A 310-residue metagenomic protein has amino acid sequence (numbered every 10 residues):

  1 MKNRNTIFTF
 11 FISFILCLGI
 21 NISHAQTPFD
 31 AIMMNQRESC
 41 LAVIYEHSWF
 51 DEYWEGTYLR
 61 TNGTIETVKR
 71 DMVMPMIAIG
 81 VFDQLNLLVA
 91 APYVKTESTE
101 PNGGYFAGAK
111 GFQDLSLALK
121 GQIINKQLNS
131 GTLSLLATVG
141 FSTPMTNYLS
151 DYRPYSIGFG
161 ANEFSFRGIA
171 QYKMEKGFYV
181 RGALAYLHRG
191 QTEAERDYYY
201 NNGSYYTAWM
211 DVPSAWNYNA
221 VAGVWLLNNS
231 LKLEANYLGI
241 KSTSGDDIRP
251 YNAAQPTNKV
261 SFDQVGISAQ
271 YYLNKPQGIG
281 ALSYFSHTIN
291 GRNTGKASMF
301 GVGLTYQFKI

Functional and structural regions predicted by a protein language model:
F29-R37, Q84, N125-S134, K176-G177 (+4 more regions): Short loop/turn motifs that connect adjacent beta-strands in outer-membrane beta-barrel proteins
R37-S39, Y45-W49, I157-R249: Detector for outer-membrane/organellar transmembrane beta-barrel domains, recognizing the amphipathic beta-strand
V43-Y45, P75-I79, V89, L117-G121 (+8 more regions): Residues on the lipid-exposed face of transmembrane beta-strands in outer-membrane beta-barrel proteins
Y45-D51, A91-E97, I123, F141-N147 (+5 more regions): Transmembrane beta-strands of outer-membrane beta-barrel pores
H47-M72, P154-S156: Surface-exposed strand-loop-strand hairpins of Gram-negative outer-membrane beta-barrel proteins
W54-G56, G63, Y205-I310: Outer membrane beta-barrel transmembrane domains
K69-V73, K110-L117, L133, G160-F164 (+3 more regions): Residues that define the transmembrane beta-barrel architecture of outer-membrane proteins
T99-T207, A254-N258: Outer-membrane pore/translocation modules
